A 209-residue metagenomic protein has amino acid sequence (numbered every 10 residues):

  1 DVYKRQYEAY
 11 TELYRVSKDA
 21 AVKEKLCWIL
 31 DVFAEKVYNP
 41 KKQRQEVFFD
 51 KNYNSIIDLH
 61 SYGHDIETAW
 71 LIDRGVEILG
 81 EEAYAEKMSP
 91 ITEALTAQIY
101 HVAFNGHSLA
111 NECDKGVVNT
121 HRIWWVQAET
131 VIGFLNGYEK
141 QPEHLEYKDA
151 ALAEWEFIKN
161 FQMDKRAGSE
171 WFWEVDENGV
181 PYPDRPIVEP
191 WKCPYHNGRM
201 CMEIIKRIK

Functional and structural regions predicted by a protein language model:
D1-K209: Glycan-recognition and catalytic cores of secretory/periplasmic carbohydrate-active enzymes
